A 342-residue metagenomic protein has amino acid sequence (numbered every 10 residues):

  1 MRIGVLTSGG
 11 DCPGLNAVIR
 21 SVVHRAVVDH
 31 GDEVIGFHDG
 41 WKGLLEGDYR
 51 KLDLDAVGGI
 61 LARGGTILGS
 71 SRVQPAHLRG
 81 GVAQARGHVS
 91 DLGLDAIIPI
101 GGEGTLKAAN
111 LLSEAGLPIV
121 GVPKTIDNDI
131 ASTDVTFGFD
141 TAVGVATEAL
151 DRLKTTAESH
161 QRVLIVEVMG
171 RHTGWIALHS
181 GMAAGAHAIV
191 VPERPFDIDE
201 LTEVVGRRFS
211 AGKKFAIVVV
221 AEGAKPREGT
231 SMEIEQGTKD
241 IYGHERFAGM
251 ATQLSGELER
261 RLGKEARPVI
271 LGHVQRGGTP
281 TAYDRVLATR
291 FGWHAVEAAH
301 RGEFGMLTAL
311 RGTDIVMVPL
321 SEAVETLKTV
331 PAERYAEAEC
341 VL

Functional and structural regions predicted by a protein language model:
M1-L45: N-terminal phosphate-binding or glycine-rich loops at protein starts, especially the Walker A/P-loop of NTPases
A17-V22, E103-L117, A177: Short Gly/Thr/Asp-enriched flexible loops that form oxyanion-binding sites at enzyme active sites
G31, I35, S113-V145, V191-R194: Short, acidic/small-residue loops that bind anionic groups at enzyme active sites
G31-F37, T156-V163, K214-V218, S255 (+3 more regions): Flexible, glycine/charged-enriched surface loops at secondary-structure junctions
L44-P99, G104-T105, F137-A149: Glycine-rich oxoanion-binding loops at beta->alpha junctions
A96-G101, L111, F139-A157, E167-K264: Accessory alpha-helical/coil subdomains and C-terminal extensions that flank or cap enzyme catalytic cores
F247, Q253, M306-L342: Phosphate-binding loop/pocket of nucleotide- and phosphate-handling active sites
